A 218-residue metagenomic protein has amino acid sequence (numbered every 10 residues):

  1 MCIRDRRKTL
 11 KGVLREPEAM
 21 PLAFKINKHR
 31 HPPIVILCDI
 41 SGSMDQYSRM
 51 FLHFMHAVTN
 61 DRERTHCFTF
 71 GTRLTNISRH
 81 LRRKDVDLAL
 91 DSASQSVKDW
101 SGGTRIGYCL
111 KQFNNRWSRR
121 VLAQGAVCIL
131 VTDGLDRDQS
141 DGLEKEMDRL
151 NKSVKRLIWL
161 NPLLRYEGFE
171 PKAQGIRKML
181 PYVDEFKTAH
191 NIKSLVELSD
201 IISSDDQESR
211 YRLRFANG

Functional and structural regions predicted by a protein language model:
M1-I3: Short, small-residue-biased leader/transition segments that mark boundaries at the very start of proteins
L10, F24-F54: MIDAS-like acidic motif and immediate structural context at the N-terminus of von Willebrand factor A/I domains
L10, L37-S41, G125-D138, D184: DG-centered beta-turn motif at the end of beta-strands
F24, Q46-M50, F54-R105: Metal-dependent catalytic core segments for phosphate chemistry
I36, C67-T69, L130, W159: Structural beta-sheet core signal
L88-A126, G168-E170: Von Willebrand factor
D138-D141, E197-L198: Extracytoplasmic/secreted cell-surface and envelope-processing proteins
M147-G218: Von Willebrand factor type A / integrin I
